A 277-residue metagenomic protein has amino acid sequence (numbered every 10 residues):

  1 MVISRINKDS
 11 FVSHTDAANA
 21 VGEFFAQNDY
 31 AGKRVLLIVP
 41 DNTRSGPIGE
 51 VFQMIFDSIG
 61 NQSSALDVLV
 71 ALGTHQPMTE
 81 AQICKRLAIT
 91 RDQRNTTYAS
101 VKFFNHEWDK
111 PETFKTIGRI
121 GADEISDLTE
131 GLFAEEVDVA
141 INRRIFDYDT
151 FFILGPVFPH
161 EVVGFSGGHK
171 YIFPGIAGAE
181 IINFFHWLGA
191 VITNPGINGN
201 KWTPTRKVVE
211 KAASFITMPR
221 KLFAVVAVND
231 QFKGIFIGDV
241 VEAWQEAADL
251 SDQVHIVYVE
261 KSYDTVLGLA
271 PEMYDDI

Functional and structural regions predicted by a protein language model:
M1-A18: N-terminal amphipathic/basic leader segments beginning at the initiator methionine
V21-L36, G60-Q62, R144-D147, I216-T217 (+1 more regions): Glycine-rich phosphate/diphosphate-binding loops that line cofactor/substrate pockets in enzymes
R34-S45, D67-G73, I153-F158, V266-A270: Short glycine-rich or small-residue beta-strand-to-loop segments that form or flank ligand, phosphate, metal/Fe-S
R44-L66, I277: Histidine-anchored nucleotide/phosphate-binding helix
Q53-N61, Q82-D92, G167-A179: A glycine- and small-aliphatic-rich helix-loop capping segment at beta-alpha/alpha-beta transitions that lines
D67-A122: Long, charge-dense
V101-S262: Conserved, well-structured core segments that form the ligand-binding/active-site neighborhood of functional domains
L269-I277: Conserved mixed alpha/beta catalytic, RNA-binding, or beta-rich assembly cores of soluble enzyme, regulatory
